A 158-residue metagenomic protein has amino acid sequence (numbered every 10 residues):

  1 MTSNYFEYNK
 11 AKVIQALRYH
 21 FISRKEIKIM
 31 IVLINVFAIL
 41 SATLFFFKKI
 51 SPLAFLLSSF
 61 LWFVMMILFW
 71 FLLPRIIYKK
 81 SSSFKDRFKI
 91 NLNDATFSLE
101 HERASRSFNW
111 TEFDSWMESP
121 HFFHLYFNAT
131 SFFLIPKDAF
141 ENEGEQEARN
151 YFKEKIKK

Functional and structural regions predicted by a protein language model:
M1-L40: N-terminal membrane-targeting/pre-transmembrane regions
I34-A38, S59-F63, I67: Alpha-helical transmembrane spans of integral membrane proteins, capturing the lipid-embedded, hydrophobic core of TM
S41-I50: Juxtamembrane "helix-exit" motif on the non-cytosolic side of transmembrane helices
K49-W62: Hydrophobic alpha-helical transmembrane segments
I67-S107: Conserved beta-hairpin
N91-L92, E118, F127: Generic beta-strand structural signal
F97, R106-F123: Phosphoinositide-dependent membrane-docking surfaces
H124-K158: A membrane-cytosol interface segment of integral membrane proteins
